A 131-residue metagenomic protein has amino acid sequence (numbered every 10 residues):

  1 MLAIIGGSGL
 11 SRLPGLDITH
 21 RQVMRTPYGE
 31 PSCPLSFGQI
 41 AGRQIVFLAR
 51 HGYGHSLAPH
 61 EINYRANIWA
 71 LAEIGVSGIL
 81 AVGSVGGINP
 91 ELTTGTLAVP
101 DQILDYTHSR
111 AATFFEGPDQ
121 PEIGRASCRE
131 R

Functional and structural regions predicted by a protein language model:
M1-G124: Metabolite-binding pocket within alpha/beta catalytic cores that recognizes anionic/polar moieties
A126-R131: Conserved small/polar residues in nucleotide/adenosyl-binding loops
